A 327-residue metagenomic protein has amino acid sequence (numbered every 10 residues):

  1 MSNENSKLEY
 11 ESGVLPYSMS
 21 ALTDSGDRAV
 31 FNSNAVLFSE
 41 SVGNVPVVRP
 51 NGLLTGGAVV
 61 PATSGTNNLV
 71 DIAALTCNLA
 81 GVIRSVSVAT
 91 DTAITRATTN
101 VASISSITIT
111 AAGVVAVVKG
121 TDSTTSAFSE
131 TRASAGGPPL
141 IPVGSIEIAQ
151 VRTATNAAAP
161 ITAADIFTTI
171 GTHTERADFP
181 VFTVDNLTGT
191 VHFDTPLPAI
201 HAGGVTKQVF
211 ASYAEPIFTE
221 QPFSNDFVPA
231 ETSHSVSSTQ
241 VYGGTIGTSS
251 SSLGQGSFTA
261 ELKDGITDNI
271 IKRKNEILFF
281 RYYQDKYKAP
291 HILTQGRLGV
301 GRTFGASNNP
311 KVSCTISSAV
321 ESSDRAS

Functional and structural regions predicted by a protein language model:
N3-E215: Beta-strand-rich solenoidal segments
A73-L79, V101-T108, G243-I266: Beta-rich globular "head" domains
A93-V101, A199-I200, T245-S250, N269-K272 (+1 more regions): Exposed beta-sheet edge/beta-hairpin loop segments within beta-rich domains
S105-T108, T259-Q295: Short, acidic/charged, Gly/Pro-enriched secondary-structure junctions
S106, Q150, Q255-T259, F279 (+1 more regions): Beta-strand secondary-structure signal
T110, E261-K263, S317-E321: Solvent-exposed residues in well-ordered beta-strands and their adjoining turns, especially edge/terminal strands
K207-T259, Q295-N309: Solvent-exposed edge beta-strands and adjacent loop segments that serve as assembly or binding interfaces
R281-A326: Short beta-strand and beta-hairpin "edge-sheet" elements
